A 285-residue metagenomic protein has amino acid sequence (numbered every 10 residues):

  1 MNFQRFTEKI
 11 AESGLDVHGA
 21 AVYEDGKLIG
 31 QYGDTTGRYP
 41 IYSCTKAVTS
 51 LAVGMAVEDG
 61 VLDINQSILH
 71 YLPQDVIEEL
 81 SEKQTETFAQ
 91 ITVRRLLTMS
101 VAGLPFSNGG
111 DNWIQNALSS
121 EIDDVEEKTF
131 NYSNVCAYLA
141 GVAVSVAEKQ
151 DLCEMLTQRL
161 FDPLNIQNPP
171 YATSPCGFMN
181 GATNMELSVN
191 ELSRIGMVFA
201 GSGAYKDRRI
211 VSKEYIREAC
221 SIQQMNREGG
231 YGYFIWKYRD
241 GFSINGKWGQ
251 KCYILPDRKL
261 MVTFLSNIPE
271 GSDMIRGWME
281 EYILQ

Functional and structural regions predicted by a protein language model:
N2-T35, Y253, K259-T263: A short, well-structured edge-of-sheet supersecondary motif
T7, G54, L69, R94-T98 (+6 more regions): Non-transmembrane alpha-helical segments in soluble domains of secreted/periplasmic/extracellular proteins
G19, L28-Q31, G103-M185: Catalytic-site signature segments of enzymes, centered on catalytic residues
G26, P40-N65, L96, A140-V144 (+2 more regions): Active-site SXXK
D59-M99, A147-L187: Active-site helix/loop module of the DD-peptidase/beta-lactamase fold, centered on the serine-lysine SxxK catalytic
L139-A143, G181-A204, Q250-N267: Active-site-proximal alpha-helical segments within enzyme catalytic domains
K213-L265, P269-S272: Active-site Gly/Thr loop motif
M274-Q285: Short, gly/Ser/Thr-rich active-site loops of penicillin-recognizing serine hydrolases
